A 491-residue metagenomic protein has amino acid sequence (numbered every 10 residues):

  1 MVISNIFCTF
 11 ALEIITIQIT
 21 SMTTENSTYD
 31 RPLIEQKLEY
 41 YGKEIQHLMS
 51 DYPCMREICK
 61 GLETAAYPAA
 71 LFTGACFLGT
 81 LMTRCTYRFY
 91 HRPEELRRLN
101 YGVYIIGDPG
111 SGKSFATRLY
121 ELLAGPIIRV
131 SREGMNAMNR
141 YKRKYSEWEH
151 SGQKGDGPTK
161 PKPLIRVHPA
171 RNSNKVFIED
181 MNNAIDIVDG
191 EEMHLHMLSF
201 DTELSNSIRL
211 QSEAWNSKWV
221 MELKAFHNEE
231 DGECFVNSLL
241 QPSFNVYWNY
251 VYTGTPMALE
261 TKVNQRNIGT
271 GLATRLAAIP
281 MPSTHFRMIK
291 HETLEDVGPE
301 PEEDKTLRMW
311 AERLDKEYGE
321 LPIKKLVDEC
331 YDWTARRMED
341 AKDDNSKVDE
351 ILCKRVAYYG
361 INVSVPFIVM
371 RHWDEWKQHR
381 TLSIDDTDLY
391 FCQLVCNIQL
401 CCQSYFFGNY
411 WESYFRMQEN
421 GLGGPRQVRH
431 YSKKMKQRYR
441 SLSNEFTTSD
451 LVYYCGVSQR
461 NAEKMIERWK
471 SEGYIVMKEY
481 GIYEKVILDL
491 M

Functional and structural regions predicted by a protein language model:
M1-V2, M22: Accessible peptide chain termini
V2, A11-E13: Acidic, Ala/Val/Gly-enriched low-complexity intrinsically disordered segments
C8-A11, G319: Compositionally biased, low-structure terminal segments
T9, T16-Q18: Short, positively charged and aromatic/hydrophobic N-terminal segments
Q18-M491: Phosphate-handling catalytic cores of nucleic-acid transaction enzymes
